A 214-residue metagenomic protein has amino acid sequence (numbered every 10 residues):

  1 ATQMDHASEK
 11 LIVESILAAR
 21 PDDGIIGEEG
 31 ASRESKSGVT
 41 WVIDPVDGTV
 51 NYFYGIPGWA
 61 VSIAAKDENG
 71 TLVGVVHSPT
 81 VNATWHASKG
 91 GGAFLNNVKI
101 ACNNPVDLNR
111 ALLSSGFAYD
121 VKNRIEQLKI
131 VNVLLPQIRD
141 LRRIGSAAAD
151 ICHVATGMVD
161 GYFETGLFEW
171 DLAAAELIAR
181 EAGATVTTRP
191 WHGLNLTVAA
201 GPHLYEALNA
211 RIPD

Functional and structural regions predicted by a protein language model:
A1-V46, A207-A210: N-terminal subdomain of lithium-sensitive/metallo-dependent phosphomonoesterases centered on the IMPase/IPPase/PAP
D5, I16, T49, S78 (+5 more regions): Residue-level signal for inorganic ion chemistry
G24, V73, L112, D160-G161: Short, Asp-centered acidic motifs that coordinate Mg2+ and/or phosphate in catalytic or ligand-binding sites
S35-F94: DPxDG-like acidic metal-binding loop motif
S35-V39, L108, A155-M158: A short, glycine/Asx- and small/polar-enriched loop/turn that sits immediately N-terminal to a beta-strand
G91, L95-I100, I125-L134: Anionic-ligand binding region
I100-K122, L135-I144: Short loop->beta-strand "edge-of-pocket" segments that line small-molecule binding or catalytic clefts across diverse
L128-P136, A149-D214: Oxyanion/phosphate-interacting regions
